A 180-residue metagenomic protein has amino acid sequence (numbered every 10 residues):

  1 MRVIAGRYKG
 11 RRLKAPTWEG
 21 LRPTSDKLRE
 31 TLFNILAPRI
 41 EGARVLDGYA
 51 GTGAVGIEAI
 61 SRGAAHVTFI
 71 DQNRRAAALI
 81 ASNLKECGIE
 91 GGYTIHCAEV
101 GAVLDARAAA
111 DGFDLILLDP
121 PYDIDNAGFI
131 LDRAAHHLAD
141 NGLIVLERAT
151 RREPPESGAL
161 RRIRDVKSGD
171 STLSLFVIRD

Functional and structural regions predicted by a protein language model:
M1-D180: Class I S-adenosyl-L-methionine-dependent methyltransferase catalytic core
